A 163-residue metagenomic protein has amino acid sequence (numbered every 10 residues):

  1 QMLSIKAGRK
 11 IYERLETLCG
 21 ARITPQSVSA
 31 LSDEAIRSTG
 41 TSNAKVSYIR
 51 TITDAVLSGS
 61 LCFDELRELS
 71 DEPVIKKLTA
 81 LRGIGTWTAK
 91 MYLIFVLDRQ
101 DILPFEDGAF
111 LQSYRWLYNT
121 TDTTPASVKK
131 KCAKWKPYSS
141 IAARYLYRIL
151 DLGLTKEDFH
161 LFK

Functional and structural regions predicted by a protein language model:
M2-L3, L15, I52-V56, V96 (+2 more regions): Generic structural signal for hydrophobic core residues of well-folded globular domains
L3-R82, K134: Alpha-helical ds-nucleic-acid-binding substructure associated with the helix-hairpin-helix region of base-excision DNA
T86-K163: C-terminal accessory module of base-excision DNA glycosylases/AP lyases that mediates lesion recognition and DNA
